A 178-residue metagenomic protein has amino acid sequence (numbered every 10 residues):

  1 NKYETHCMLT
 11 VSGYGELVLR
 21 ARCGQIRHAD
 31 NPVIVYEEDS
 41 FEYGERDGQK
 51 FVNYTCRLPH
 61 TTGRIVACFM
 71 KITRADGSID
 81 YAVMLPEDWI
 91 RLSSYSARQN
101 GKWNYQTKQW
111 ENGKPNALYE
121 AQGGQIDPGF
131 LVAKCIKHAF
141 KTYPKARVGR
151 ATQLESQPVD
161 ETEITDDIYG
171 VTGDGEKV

Functional and structural regions predicted by a protein language model:
N1-R147: Binding-interface segments
K134, P144-V178: Single-stranded nucleic-acid nicking/binding segments centered on His-rich, glycine/basic loops
